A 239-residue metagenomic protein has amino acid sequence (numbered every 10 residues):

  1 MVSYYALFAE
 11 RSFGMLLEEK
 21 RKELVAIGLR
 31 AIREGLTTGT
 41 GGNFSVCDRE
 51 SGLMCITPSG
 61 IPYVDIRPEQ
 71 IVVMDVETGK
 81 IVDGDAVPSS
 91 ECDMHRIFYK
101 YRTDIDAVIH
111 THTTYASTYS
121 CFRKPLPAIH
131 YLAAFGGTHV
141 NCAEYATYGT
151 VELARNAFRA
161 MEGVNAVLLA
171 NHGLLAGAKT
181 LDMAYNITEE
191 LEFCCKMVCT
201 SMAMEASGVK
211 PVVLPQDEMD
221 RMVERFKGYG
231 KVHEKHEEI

Functional and structural regions predicted by a protein language model:
M1-V2, V72: Intrinsic disorder/low-complexity signature
V2-G14: Short, Lys/Arg-enriched N-terminal segments with co-localized hydrophobic residues within the first ~10-30 amino acids
R11-I239: Glycine-rich flexible loops
